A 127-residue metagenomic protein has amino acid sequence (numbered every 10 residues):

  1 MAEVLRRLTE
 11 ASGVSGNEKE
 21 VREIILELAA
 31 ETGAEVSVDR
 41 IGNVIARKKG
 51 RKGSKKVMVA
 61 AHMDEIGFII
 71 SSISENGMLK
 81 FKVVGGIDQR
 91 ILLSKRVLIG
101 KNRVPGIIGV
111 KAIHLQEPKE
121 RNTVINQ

Functional and structural regions predicted by a protein language model:
M1-Q127: N-terminal hydrophobic/helix-forming segments and targeting peptides
